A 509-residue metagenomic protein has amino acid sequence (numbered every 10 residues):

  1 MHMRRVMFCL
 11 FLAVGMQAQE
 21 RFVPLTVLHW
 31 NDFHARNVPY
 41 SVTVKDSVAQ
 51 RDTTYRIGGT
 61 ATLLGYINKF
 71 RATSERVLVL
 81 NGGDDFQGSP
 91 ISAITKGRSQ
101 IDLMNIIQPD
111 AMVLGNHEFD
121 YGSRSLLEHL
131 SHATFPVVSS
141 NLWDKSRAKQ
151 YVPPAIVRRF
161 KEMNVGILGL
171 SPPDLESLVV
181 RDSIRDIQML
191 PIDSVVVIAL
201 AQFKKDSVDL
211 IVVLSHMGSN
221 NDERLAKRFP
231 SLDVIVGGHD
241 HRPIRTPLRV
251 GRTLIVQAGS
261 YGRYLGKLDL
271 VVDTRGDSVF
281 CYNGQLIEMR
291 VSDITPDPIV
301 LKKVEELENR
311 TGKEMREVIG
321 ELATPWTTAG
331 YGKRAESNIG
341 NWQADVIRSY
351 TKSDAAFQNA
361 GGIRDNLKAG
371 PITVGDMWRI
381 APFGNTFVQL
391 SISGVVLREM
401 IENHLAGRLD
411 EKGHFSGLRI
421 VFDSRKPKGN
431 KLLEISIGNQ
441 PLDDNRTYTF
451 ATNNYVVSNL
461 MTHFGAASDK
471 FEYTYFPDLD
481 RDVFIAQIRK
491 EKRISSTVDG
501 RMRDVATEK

Functional and structural regions predicted by a protein language model:
M1-P24: Bacterial Sec-dependent N-terminal signal peptides
H2-M3, Q19, D32, S393 (+1 more regions): Intrinsically disordered, low-complexity sequence elements enriched in Ser/Thr/Gly/Pro
R4, L12, V208, V421-S424 (+1 more regions): Short, charged, low-hydrophobicity "junction" segments
M7-F8, P39, D504: Sequence-pattern detector for short linear motifs and compositional/periodic biases rather than a specific fold
F11-A13, A201, A323: Compositionally biased amphipathic helical and low-complexity segments enriched in hydrophobic
G15-A18, H129-S139, M315-L322, G417 (+1 more regions): Amphipathic repeat-derived elements
Q19-D293, I299, E306, R334-V346 (+7 more regions): Acidic, metal/ion-coordinating pockets
L168, P173, D269-K509: C-terminal functional module detector
